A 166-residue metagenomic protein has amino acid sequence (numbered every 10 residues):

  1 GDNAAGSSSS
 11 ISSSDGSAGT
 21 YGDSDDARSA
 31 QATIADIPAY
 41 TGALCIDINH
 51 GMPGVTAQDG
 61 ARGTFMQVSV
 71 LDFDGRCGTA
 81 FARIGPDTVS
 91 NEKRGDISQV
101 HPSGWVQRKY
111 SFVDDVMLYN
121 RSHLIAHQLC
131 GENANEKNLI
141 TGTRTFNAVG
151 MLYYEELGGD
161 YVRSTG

Functional and structural regions predicted by a protein language model:
G1-A57: N-terminal, intrinsically disordered, polar/charged segments of Gram-positive cell-envelope systems that serve as
G54-G166: Domain-level detector of nuclease and nuclease-like folds in predominantly extracellular/periplasmic contexts
